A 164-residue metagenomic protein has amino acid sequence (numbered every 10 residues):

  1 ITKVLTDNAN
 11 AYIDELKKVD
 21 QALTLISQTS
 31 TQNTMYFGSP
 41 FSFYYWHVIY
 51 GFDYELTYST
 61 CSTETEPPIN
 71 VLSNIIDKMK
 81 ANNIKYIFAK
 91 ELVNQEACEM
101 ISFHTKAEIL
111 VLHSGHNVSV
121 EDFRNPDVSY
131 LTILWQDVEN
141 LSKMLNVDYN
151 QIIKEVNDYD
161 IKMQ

Functional and structural regions predicted by a protein language model:
I1-Q164: Extracytoplasmic metal-acquisition and chelation regions
